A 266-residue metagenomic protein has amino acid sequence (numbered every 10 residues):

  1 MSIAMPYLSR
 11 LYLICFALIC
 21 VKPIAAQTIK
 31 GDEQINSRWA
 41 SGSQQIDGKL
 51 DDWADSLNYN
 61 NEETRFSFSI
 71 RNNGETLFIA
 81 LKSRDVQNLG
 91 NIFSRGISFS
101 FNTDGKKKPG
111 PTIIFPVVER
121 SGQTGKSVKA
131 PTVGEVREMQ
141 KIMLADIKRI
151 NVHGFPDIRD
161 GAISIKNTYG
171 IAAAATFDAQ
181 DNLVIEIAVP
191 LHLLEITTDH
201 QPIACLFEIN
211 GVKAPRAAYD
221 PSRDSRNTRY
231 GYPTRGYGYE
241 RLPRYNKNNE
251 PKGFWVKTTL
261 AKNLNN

Functional and structural regions predicted by a protein language model:
M1-D32: Bacterial Sec-dependent N-terminal signal peptides
Q27-N266: Structural preference for beta-rich elements and adjacent junctions enriched in aromatics
